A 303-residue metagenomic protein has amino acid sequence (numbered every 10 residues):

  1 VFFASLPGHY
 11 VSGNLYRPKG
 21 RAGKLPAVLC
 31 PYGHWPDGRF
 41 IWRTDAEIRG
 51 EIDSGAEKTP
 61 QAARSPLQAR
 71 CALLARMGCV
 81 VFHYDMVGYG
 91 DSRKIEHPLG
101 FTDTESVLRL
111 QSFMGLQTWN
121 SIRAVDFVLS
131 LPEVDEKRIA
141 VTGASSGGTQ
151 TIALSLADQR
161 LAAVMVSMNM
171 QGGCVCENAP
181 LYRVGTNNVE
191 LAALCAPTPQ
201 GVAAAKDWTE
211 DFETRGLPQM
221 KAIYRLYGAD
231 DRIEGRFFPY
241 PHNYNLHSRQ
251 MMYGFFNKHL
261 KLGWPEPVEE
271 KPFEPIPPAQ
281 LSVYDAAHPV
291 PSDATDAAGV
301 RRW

Functional and structural regions predicted by a protein language model:
V1-A27: N-terminal cap/lid segment of alpha/beta-hydrolase-fold proteins
V1-Y10, A203-W303: Alpha/beta-hydrolase-fold serine-hydrolase catalytic core, especially in secreted/extracellular enzymes
G23-K24, L29-V125, L129, M170-P180: Cap/lid segment of the alpha/beta-hydrolase catalytic domain
A27-C30, V81-H83, A140, A163-S167 (+2 more regions): Structural recognition of the beta-strand scaffold that forms the well-ordered cores of secreted hydrolase catalytic
E133-S145: Alpha/beta-hydrolase fold nucleophile elbow
G143-L154: Glycine-rich nucleophile elbow surrounding the catalytic serine of serine-hydrolase chemistry
L156-A163: Conserved hydrolase catalytic core segment
A163, G172-G228: The feature captures the conserved acid-bearing segment of alpha/beta-hydrolase catalytic domains
